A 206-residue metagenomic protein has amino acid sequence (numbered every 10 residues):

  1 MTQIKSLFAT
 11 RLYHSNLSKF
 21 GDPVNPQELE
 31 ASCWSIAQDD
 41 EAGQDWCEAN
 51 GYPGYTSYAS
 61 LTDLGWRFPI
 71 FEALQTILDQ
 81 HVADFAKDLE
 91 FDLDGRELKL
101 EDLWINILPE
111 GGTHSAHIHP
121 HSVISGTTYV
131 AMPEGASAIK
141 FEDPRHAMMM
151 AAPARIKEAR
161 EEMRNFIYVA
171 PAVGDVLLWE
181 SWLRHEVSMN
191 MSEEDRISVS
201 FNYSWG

Functional and structural regions predicted by a protein language model:
M1-D92: Non-heme Fe(II)/2-oxoglutarate
Q3, S115, S188-S192: Short proline/glycine-enriched turn/loop segments at secondary-structure junctions
T10, L100, E194-S198: Short edge beta-strand segments in beta-sheet-rich domains
F20, P133, H146, L183-H185 (+1 more regions): Short, solvent-exposed loop/turn segments at secondary-structure junctions
D63, P69-K99, P109-V123, V130-E134: Active-site region of the double-stranded beta-helix
L103-I105, G126-T128, V199-Y203: A structural signal for short, well-ordered beta-strand segments
N106-V176: Catalytic core of non-heme Fe(II) oxygenases with the double-stranded beta-helix
E158-G206: Catalytic core of Fe(II)/2-oxoglutarate
